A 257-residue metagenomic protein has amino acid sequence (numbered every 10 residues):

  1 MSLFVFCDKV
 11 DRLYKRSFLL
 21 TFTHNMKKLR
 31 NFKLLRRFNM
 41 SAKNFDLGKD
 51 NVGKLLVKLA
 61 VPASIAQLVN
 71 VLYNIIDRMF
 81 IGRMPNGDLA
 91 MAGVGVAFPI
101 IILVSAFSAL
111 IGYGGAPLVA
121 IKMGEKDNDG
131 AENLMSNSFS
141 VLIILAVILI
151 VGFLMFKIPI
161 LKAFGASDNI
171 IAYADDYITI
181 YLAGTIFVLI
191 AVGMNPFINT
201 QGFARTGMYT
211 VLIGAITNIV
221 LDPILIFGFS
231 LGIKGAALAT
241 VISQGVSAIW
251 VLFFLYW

Functional and structural regions predicted by a protein language model:
V5, K9, F18-A60, V119-I186 (+1 more regions): Short alpha-helical transmembrane segments in multi-pass integral membrane proteins
G53-L72, I76, I100-F107, A183 (+1 more regions): Residue-level signal for short hydrophobic patches within transmembrane helices of multi-pass membrane transporters
A63, Q67, M79, P117 (+6 more regions): Transmembrane alpha-helix boundary and packing residues in multipass membrane permease domains and related
L72-I75, M84, D88, K122-E125 (+2 more regions): Helix-loop interface residues and adjacent transmembrane-helix termini in multi-pass membrane transporters, primarily
I81-I102, N169-Y173, I233-K234: Interfacial/gating helices of multi-pass transporter permease domains
M91-V151, V188-G207: Small-residue-rich hydrophobic transmembrane alpha-helices
L103, N218-P223, A248-L252: Hydrophobic transmembrane alpha-helices of multi-pass small-molecule transporters
L142, F197-V220, K234, L238-V241: Alpha-helical transmembrane segments of multi-pass membrane transporters/permeases
